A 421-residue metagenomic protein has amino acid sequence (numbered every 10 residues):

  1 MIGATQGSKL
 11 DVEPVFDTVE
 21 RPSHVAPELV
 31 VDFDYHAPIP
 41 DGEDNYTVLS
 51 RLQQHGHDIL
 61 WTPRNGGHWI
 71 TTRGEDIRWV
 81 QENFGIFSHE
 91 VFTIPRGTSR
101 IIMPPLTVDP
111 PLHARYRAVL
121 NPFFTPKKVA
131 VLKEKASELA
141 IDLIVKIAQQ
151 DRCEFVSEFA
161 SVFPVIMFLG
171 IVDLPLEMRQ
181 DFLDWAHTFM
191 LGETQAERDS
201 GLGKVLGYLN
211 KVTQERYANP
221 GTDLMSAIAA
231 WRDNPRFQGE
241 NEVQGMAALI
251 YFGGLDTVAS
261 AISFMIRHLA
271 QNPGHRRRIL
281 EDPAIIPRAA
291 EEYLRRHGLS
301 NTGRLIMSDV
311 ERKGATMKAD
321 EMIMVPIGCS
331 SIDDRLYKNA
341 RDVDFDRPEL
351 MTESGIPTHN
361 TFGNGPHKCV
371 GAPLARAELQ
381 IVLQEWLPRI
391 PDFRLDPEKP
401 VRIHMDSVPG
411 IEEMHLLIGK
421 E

Functional and structural regions predicted by a protein language model:
M1-E421: Cytochrome P450
